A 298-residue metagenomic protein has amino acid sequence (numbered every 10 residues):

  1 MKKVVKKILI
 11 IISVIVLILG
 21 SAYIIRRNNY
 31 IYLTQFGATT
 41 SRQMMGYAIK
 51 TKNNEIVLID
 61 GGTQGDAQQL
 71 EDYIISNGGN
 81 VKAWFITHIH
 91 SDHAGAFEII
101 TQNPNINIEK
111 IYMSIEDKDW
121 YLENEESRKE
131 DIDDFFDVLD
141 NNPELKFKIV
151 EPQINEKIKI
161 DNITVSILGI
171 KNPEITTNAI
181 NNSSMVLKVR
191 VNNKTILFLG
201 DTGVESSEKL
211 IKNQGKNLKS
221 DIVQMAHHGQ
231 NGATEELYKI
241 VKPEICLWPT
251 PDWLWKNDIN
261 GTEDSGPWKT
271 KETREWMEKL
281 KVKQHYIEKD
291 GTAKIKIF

Functional and structural regions predicted by a protein language model:
M1-I15: N-terminal Sec-pathway targeting helices
I18-G79, P143-N217, K294-F298: Core dinuclear metal-dependent hydrolase active-site scaffold
S41, G62, D66, I89-D92 (+6 more regions): Extracytoplasmic/periplasmic, Sec-exported soluble proteins
Q43, Q64-D66, I89-G95, K118-Y121 (+4 more regions): Active-site environment of divalent metal-dependent phosphoester hydrolases
K52-V57, G65-D117, N213-Q230, K242-L247: Active-site metal-binding motif and surrounding structural segment of the metallo-beta-lactamase
D66-L70, H93-A96, R128-V138, F198 (+4 more regions): Stable alpha-helical elements in mature extracytoplasmic
A83, K110-M113, S207-G291: Cap/insert and terminal regions of metallo-dependent hydrolase folds
K110, K118-N181, D252-F298: Binuclear metal-ion centers of metallo-dependent hydrolases, dominated by the metallo-beta-lactamase
